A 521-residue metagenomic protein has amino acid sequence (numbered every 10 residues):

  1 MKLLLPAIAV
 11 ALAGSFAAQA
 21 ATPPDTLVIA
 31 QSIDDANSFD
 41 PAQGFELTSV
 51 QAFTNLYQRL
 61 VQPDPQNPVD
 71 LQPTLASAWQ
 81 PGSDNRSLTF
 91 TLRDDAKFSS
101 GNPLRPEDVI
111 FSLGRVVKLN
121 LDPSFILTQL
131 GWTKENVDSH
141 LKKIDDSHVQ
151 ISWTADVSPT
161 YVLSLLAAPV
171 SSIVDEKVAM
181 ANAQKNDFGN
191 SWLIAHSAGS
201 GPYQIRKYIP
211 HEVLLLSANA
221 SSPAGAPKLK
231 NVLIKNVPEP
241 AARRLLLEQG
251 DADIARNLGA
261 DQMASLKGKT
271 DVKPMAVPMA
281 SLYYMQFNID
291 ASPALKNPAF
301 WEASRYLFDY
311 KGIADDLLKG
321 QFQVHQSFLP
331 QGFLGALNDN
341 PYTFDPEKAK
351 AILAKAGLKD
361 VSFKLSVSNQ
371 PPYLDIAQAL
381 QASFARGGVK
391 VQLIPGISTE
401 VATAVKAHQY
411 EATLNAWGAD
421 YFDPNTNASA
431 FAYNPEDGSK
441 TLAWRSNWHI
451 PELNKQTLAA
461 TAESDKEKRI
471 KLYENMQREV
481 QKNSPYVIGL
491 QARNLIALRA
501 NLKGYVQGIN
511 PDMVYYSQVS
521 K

Functional and structural regions predicted by a protein language model:
V28, R105-S112, D146-S152, G201-P202 (+4 more regions): Alpha-helical secondary-structure segments
I29, P210, L334, A354-Y421 (+1 more regions): Ligand/substrate-recognition segments at binding pockets and active sites
A30-S83, G114, H196-S200: N-terminal lobe/hinge region of extracytoplasmic solute-binding protein
T91, T128-A181: Surface-exposed binding/hinge segments that line and control ligand-binding clefts or catalytic entry sites
A167-P227, E347, A351: Gly/Pro-rich hinge or "lid" segments in bacterial periplasmic/extracellular proteins
S191, S217-S265, K390: Ligand-site clamp/hinge motif
L215-A220, K296-A382, R386-G387, N447-H449 (+2 more regions): Append "and occasionally in soluble cytosolic enzymes with long acidic Gly/Pro-rich linkers
E302, K390-V401, K406, S429-A500 (+1 more regions): Extracytoplasmic/peripheral linker and loop segments enriched in polar/acidic and small residues with frequent Thr/Pro
